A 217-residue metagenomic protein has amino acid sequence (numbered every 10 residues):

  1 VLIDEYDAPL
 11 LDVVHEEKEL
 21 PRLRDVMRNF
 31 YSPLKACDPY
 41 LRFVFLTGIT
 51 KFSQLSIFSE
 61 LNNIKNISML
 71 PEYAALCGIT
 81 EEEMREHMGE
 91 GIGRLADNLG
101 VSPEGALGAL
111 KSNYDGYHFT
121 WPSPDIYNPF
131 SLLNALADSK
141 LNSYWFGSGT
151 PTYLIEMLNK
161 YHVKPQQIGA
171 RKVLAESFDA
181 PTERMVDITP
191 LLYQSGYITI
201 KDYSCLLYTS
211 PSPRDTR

Functional and structural regions predicted by a protein language model:
V1-E17: Conserved P-loop NTPase "ATPase switch" module shared by AAA+ and STAND
L2, R42-I49: Structural recognition of the conserved hydrophobic beta-strand(s) that form the central parallel beta-sheet of P-loop
H15-P21, I57-P71, L133-S143, L207: Short secondary-structure boundary/capping segments
R22-R42: Substrate-engagement module of ASCE P-loop NTPases
S56-E60, I67-A135: Amphipathic alpha-helical segments of the small helical/lid subdomains adjacent to P-loop NTPase cores
Y161-I188: Conserved helicase/translocase motor-coupling segment
G196-Y203: A short, conserved structural fragment
Y208-R217: Single conserved hydrophobic/aromatic residue that forms the stacking wall/gate of nucleotide- or nucleobase-binding
